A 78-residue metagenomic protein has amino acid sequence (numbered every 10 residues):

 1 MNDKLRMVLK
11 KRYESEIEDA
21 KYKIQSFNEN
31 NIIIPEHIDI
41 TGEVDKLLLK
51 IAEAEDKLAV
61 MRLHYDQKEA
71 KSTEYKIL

Functional and structural regions predicted by a protein language model:
M1-L78: Extended, charge-rich alpha-helical interface modules
